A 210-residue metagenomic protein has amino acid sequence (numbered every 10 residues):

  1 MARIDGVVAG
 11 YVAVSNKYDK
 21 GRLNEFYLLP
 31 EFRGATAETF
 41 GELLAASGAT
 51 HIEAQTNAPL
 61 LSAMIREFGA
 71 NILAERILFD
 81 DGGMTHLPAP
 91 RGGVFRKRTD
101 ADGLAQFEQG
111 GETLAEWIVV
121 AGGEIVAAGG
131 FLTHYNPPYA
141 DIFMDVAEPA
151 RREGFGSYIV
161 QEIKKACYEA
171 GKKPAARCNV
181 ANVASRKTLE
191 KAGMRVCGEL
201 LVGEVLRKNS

Functional and structural regions predicted by a protein language model:
M1-S47, G129-D141, D145-E148, V205: Conserved donor-binding loop and adjoining core beta-sheet/short helix segment in diverse acyl/aminoacyl transferases
D5-K20, P88-P90, K97-A101, A105-Y139: Acetyl-CoA-dependent GNAT
F32-A45, R152-C167, R186-K191: Conserved acetyl-CoA-binding loop-helix of GNAT-fold acetyltransferases
A46-P59, C167-C178: Conserved GNAT acetyl-CoA-binding A-motif
S62-A70: Short, aromatic/basic amphipathic alpha-helical patches
M64-I65, L189, M194: Conserved active-site tyrosine of GNAT-family acetyltransferases
G69-M84, R195-N209: Conserved catalytic-core motifs of GNAT/GCN5-like acyltransferases
V126, G130-A175: Glycine/small-residue-rich hydrophobic helix-like segments
